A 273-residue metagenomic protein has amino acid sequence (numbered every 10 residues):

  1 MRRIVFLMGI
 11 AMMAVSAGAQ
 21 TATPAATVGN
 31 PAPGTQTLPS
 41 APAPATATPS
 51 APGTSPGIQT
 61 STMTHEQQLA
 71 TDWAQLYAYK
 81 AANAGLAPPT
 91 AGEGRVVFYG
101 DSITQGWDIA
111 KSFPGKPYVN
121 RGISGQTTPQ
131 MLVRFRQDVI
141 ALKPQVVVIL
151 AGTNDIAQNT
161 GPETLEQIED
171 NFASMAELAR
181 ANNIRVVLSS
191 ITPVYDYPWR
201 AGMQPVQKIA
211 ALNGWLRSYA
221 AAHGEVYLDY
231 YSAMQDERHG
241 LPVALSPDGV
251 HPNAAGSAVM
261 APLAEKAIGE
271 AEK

Functional and structural regions predicted by a protein language model:
M1-V97, Q105, I109, L142 (+1 more regions): N-terminal secretory targeting modules
V28-P33, K111-P117, L132-K273: Alpha-helical cap/lid subdomain in secreted, periplasmic, or secretory-pathway luminal O-acyl-processing enzymes
L69-T71, Y118-I123: Short, basic, glycine/proline-bearing loop/turn elements
V97-Y99, V119: Conserved beta-strand elements of the Class I
Y99-G100, S189: Short hydrophobic segments within beta-strands
G106, T127-T128, Q158: Short substrate-entry loop that stabilizes the transition state in hydrolases
G122-S124, A151-G152: Cell-envelope and extracellular/periplasmic
